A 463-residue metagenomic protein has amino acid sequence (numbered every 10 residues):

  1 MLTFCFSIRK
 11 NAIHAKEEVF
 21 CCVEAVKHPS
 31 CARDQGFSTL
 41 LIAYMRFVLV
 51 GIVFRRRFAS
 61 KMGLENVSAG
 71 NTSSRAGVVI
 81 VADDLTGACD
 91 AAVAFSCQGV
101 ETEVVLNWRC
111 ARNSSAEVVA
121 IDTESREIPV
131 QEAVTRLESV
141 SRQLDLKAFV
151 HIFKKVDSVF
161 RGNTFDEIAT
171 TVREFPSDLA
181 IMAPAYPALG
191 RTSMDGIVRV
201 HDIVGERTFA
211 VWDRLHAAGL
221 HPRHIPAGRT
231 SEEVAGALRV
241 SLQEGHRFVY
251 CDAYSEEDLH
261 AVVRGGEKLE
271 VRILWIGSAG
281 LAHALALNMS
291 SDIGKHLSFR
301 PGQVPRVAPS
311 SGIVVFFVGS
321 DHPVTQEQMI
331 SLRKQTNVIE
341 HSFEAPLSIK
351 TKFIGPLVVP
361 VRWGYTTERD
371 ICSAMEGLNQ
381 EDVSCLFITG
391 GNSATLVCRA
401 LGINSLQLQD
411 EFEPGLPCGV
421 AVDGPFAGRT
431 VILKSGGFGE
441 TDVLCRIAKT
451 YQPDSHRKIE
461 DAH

Functional and structural regions predicted by a protein language model:
A12-A15, V23, A32, V48: Short hydrophobic alpha-helical segments enriched in small aliphatic residues
Q35-S38: Short hydrophobic targeting helices and cationic amphipathic motifs that mediate membrane/organellar targeting
S74-V78, E101-V105, R109, E117 (+4 more regions): Cap/lid and interdomain-hinge subdomains that line or gate substrate/regulatory clefts in soluble alpha/beta enzymes
V81, A120-D122, K154-K155, I181-A185 (+6 more regions): Short beta-strand segments
A91-V93, N163-E167, R191-V198, H260-G265 (+4 more regions): Short acidic, glycine/serine/threonine-rich loops at helix termini
S278-L287, G294, F299-G302, P309 (+1 more regions): Short, flexible loop segments at boundaries between secondary-structure elements
V304-A374: Redox- and metal-dependent alpha/beta enzyme cores, enriched for Fe-S-associated oxidoreductases and cofactor-handling
V383, N392-V443: Conserved, well-ordered active-site substructure
